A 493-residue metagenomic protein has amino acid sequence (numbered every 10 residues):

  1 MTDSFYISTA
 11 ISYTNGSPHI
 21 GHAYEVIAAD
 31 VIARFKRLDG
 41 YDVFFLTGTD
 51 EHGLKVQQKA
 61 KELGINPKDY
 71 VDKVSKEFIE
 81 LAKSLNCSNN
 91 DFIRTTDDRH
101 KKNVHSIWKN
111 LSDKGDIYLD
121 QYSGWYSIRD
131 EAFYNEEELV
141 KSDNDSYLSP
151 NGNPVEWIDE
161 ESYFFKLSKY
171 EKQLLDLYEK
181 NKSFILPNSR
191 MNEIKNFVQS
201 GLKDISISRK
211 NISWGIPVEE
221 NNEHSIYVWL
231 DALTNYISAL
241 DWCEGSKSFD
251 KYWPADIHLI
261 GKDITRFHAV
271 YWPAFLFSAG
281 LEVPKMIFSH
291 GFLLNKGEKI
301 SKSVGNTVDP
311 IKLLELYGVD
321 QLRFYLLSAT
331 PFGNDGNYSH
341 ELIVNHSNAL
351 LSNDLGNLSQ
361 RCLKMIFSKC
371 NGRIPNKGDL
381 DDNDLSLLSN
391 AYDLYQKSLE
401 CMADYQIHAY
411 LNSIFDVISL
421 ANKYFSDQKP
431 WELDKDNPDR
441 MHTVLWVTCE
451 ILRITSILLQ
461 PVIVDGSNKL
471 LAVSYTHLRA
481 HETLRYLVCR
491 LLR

Functional and structural regions predicted by a protein language model:
T2-L119: N-terminal Rossmann-like or analogous alpha/beta NTP/dinucleotide-binding catalytic cores that position adenine
T2-T47, R99-N103, L148-S368, Y410-I414: Structured secondary-structure scaffolds
D116-S162: Cys/His-rich short segments
K369-R373, A391-L399: Long, amphipathic alpha-helical stalk/connector segments used for oligomerization, subunit docking, or mechanical
V417, H442-P461: An amphipathic alpha-helical micro-motif enriched in hydrophobic residues with embedded/adjacent acidic residues
Q428-P438: Generic long, charged, amphipathic alpha-helical segments
T476-T483: Conserved small/polar residues in nucleotide/adenosyl-binding loops
L487-R493: Hydrophobic alpha-helical segments, chiefly the membrane-spanning helices and signal/signal-anchor peptides
